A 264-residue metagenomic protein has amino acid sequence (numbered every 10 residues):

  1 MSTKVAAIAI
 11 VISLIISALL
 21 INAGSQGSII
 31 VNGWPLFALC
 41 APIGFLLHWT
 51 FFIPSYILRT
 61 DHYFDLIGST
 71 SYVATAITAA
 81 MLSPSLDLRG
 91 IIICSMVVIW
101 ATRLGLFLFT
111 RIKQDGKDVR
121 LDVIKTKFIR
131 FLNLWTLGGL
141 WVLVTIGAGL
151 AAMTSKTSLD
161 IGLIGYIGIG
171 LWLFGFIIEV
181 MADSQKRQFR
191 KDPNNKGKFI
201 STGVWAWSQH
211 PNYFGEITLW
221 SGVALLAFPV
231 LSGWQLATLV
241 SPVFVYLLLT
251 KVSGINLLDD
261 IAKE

Functional and structural regions predicted by a protein language model:
M1, A23-N32, F52-R59: Short juxtamembrane and helix-loop transition motifs at transmembrane-helix boundaries in membrane proteins
T3, A7, I29, G33-F37 (+4 more regions): Hydrophobic, aromatic-rich alpha-helical transmembrane segments and their membrane-interface anchor motifs
A6, I10-G24, S28, G44 (+5 more regions): Hydrophobic transmembrane alpha-helices
I30-L46, D61-V73: Loop-to-helix transition at the N-terminal end of transmembrane alpha-helices
W49-T60, L106-K113: C-terminal ends of transmembrane helices
I57, Q114-K117, D122, K186-P193: Membrane-interfacial helix termini and the short, flexible loops that connect transmembrane helices in multi-pass
R59-A74, K117-L134, K198-W205: Juxtamembrane helix-capping/reentrant segments at transmembrane boundaries
A101-G149: Hydrophobic alpha-helical segments and helix pairs
